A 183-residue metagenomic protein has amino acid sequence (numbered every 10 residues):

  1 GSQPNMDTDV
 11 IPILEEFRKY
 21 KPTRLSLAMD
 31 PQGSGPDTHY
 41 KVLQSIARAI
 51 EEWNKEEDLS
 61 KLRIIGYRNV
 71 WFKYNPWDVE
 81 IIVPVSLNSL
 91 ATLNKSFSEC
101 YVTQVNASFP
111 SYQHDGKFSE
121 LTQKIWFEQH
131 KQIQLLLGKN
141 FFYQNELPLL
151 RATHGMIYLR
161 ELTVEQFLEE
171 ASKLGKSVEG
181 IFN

Functional and structural regions predicted by a protein language model:
G1-N183: Metal-dependent de-N-acetylase/amidase catalytic core
